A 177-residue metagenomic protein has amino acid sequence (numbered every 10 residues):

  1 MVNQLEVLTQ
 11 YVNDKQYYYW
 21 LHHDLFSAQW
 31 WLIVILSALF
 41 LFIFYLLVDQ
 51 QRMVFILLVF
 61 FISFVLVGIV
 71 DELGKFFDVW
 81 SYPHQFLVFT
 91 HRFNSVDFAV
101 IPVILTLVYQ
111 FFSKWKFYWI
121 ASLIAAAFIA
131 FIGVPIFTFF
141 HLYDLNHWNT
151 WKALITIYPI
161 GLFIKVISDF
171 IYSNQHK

Functional and structural regions predicted by a protein language model:
M1-K177: Aromatic-rich, lipid-facing transmembrane alpha helices and their immediate juxtamembrane interface loops in integral
